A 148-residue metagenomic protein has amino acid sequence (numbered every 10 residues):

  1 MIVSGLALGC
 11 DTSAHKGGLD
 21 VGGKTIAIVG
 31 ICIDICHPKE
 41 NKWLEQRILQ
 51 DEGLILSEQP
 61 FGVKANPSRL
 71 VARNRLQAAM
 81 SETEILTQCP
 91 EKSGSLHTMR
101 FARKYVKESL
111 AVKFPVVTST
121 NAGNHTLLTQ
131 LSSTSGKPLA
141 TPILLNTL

Functional and structural regions predicted by a protein language model:
M1-L148: Glycine-biased, small-residue-rich flexible motifs in mid-sequence functional cores and linkers
